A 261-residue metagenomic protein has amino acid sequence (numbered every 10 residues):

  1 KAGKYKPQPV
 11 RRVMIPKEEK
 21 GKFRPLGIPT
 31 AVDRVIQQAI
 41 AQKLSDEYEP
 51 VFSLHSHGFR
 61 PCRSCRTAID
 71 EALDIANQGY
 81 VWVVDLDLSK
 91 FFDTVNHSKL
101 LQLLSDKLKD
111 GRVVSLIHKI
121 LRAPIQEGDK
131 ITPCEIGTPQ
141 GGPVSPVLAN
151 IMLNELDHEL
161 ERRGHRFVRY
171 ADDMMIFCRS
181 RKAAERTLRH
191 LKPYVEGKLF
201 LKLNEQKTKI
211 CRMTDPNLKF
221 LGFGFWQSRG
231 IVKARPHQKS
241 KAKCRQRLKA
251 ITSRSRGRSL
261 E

Functional and structural regions predicted by a protein language model:
G3-P9, V13-M14, V51-R63, T67-M213 (+1 more regions): Conserved polymerase palm-domain catalytic core
Q8-V10, F23, T30-R34, D46: Acidic, glycine-rich two-metal-ion catalytic cores of nucleic acid-processing enzymes
P25-G27, A234: Conserved phosphate-binding loops in nucleotide/dinucleotide-binding enzymes
G27-V35, G142-V147: Short, conserved micro-motifs enriched in small and acidic residues
A31-V32, I36, A41, I69 (+2 more regions): Duplex nucleic acid-engaging cores and interfaces of nucleic-acid transaction enzymes
Q37-S56: Electropositive, glycine- and tryptophan-enriched low-complexity nucleic-acid-binding patches
R122, K198-E261: A conserved non-catalytic segment of reverse transcriptases and RNA-directed RNA polymerases corresponding to the late
